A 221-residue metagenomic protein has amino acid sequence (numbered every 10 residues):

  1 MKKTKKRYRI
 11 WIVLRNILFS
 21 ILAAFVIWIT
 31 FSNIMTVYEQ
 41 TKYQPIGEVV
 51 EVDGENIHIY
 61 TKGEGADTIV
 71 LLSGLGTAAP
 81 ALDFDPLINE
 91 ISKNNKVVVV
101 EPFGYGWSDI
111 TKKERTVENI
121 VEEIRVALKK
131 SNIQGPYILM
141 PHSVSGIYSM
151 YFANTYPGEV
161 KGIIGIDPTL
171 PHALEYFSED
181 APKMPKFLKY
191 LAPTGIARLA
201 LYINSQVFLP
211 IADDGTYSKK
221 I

Functional and structural regions predicted by a protein language model:
K2-I69, K93-N95: Alpha/beta-hydrolase fold catalytic core
E55-W107: Conserved HGGG/HGGXW glycine-rich cap/lid loop of the alpha/beta-hydrolase fold
A81-D83, S108-E114, E175-Y176: Conserved catalytic-core motifs of eukaryotic protein kinase domains, centered on the activation segment
D83, L87, I120-I124, S145: Stable alpha-helical elements in mature extracytoplasmic
P102-M140, Y156: Active-site loop/oxyanion-hole signature of alpha/beta-hydrolase fold enzymes
Q134-S178: Conserved hydrolase catalytic core segment
E159-I221: Flexible "cap/lid" subdomain of the alpha/beta-hydrolase fold that forms the substrate-access gate
